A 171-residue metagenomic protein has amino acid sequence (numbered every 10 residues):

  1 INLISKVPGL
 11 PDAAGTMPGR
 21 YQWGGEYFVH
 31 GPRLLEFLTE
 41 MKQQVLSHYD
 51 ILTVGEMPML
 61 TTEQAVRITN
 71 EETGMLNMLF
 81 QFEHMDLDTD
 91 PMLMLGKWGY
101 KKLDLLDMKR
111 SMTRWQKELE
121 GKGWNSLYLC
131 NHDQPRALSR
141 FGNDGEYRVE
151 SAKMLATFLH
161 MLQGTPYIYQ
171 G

Functional and structural regions predicted by a protein language model:
I1-G171: Active-site and adjacent substrate-binding regions of carbohydrate-active enzymes
